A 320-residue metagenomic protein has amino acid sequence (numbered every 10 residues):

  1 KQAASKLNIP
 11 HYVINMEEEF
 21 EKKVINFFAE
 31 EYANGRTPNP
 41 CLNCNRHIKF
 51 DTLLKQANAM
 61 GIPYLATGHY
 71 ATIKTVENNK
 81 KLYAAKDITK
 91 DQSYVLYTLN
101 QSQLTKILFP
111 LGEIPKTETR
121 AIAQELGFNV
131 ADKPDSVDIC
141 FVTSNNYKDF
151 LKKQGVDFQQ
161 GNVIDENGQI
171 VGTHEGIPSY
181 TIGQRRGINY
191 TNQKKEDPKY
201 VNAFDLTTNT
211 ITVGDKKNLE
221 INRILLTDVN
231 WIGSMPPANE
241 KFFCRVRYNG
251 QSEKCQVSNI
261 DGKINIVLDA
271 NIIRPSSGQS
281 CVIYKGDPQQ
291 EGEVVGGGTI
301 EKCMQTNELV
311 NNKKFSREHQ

Functional and structural regions predicted by a protein language model:
K1-Y97, E118, V201, V310-H319: ATP-dependent adenylation/nucleotidyltransferase module used to activate substrates
A66-T72, N78-Q320: AMP-forming adenylation/ATP pyrophosphatase catalytic core
